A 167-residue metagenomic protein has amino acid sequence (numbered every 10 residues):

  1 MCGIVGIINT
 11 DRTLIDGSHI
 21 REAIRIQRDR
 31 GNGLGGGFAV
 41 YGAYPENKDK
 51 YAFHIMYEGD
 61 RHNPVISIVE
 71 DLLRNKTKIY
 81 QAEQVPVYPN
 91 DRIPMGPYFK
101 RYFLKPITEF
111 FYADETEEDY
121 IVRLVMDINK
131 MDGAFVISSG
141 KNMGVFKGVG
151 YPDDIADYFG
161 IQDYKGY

Functional and structural regions predicted by a protein language model:
M1-Y167: N-terminal segments that mediate ammonia production and transfer in glutamine-dependent amidotransferase systems
